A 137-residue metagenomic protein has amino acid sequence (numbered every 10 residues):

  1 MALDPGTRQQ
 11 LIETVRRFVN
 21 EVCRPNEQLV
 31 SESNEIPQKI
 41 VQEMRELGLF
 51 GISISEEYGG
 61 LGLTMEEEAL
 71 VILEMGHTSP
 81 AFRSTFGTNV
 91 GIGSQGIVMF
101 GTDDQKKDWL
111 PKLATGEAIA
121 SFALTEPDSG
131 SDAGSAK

Functional and structural regions predicted by a protein language model:
M1-C23, G62: Flavin-dependent oxidoreductase catalytic core characteristic of acyl-CoA dehydrogenase/oxidase-like enzymes
C23-K137: Glycine-rich flavin
